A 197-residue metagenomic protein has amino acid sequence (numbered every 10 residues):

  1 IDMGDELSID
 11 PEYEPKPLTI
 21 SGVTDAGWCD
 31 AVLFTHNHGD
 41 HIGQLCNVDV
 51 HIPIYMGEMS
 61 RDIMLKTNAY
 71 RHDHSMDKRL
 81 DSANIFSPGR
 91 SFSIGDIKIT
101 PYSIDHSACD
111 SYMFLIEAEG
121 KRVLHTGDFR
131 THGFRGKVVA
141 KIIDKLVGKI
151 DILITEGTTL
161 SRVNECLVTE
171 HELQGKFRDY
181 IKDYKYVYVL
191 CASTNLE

Functional and structural regions predicted by a protein language model:
I1-L33, G39-L196: His/Asp/Glu-rich metal-coordinating catalytic cores of metallo-dependent phosphodiesterases/hydrolases acting on
